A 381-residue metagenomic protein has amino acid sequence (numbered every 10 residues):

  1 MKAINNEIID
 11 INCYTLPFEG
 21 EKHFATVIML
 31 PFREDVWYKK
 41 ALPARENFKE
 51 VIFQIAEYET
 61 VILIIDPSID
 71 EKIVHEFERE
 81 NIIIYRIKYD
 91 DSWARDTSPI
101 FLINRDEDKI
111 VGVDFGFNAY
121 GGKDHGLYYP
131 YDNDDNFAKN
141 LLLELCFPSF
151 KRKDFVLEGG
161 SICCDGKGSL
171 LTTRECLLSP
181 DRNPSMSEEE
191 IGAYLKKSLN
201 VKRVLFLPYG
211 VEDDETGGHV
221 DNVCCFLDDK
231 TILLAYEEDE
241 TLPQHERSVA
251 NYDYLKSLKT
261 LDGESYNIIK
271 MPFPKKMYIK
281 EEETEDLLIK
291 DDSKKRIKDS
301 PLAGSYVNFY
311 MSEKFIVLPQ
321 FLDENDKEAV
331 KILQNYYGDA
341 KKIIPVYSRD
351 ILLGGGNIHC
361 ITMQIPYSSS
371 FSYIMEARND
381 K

Functional and structural regions predicted by a protein language model:
M1-K381: Histidine/cysteine-enriched polar flanking segments
